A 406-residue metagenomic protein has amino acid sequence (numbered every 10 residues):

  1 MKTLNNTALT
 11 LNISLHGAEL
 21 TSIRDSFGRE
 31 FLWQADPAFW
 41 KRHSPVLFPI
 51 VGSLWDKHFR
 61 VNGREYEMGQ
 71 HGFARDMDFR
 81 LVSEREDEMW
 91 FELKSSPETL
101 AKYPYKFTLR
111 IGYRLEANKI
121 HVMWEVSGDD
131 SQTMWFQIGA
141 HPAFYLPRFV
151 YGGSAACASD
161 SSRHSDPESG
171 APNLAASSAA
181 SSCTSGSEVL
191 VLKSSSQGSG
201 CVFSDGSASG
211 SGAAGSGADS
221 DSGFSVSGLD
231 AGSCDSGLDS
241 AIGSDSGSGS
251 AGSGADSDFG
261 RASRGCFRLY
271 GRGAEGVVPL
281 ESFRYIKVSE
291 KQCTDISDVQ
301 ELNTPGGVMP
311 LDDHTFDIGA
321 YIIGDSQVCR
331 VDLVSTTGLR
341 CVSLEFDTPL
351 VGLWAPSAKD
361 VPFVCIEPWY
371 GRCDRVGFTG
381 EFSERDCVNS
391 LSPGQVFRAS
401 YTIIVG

Functional and structural regions predicted by a protein language model:
M1-V61, E65-M68, C157, S326-T348 (+1 more regions): Beta-strand-rich N-terminal accessory domains
L9, Y66, H71, D76-V82 (+1 more regions): Acidic/His-leaning functional-site neighborhoods
R64-A117: Extended, loop-rich substrate-binding clefts of extracytoplasmic carbohydrate-active enzymes
S95-A155: Acidic, contiguous internal or C-terminal segments within carbohydrate-active enzymes that form a structured patch used
R110-G112, D386-L391: Beta-strand-rich interaction surfaces with strong enrichment in secreted/lumenal proteins
V150-S159, V191, C201-F203, G228 (+2 more regions): Active-site/ligand-binding surface loops and adjacent short beta/alpha elements that line catalytic pockets across
S165-S169, S185-S187, S199, S207-F259: Long, intrinsically disordered low-complexity tandem-repeat segments
